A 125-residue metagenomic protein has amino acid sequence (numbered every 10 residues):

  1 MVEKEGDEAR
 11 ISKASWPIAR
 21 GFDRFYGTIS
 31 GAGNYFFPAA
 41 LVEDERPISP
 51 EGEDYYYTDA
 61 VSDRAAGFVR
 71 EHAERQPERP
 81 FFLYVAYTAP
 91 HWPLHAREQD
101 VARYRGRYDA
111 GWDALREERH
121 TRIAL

Functional and structural regions predicted by a protein language model:
M1-R105, A110: Formylglycine-dependent
A86-L94, L115-L125: Extended catalytic-interface subdomain
